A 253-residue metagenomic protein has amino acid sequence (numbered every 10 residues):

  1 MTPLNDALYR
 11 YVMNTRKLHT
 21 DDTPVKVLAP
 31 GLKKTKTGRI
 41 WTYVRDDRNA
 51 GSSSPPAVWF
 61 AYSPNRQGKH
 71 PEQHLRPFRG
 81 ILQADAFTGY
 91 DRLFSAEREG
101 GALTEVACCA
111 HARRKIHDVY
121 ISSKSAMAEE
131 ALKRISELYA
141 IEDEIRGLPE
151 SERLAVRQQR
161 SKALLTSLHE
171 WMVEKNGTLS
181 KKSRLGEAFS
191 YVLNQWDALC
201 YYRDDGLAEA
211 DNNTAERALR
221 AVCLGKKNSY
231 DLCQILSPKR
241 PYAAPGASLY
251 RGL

Functional and structural regions predicted by a protein language model:
M1-L253: Catalytic center-proximal scaffold of phosphoryl-transfer enzymes
